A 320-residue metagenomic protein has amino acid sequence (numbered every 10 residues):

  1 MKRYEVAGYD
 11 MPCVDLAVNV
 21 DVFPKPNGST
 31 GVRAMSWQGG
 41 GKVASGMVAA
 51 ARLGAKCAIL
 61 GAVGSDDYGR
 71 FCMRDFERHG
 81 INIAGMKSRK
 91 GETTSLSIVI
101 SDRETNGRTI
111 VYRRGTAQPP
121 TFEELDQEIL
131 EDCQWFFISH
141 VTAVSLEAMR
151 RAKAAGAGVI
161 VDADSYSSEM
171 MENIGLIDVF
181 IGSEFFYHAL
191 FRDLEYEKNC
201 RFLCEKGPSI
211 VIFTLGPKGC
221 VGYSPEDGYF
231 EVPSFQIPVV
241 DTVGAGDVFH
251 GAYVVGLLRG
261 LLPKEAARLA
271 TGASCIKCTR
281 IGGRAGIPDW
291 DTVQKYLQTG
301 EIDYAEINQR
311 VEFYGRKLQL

Functional and structural regions predicted by a protein language model:
M1-A62, D67-F71, R78, N308-L320: Glycine-rich phosphate/adenosyl-contacting loop at the front of the ribokinase-like
M1-A7, G31, Y196-L320: Conserved phosphate-binding/catalytic region of the ribokinase-like
A51, E77, K153-A154, C204: Anion (oxyanion) recognition and catalysis
D75-G91: A glycine-rich helix N-cap at a beta->alpha junction
S88-R89, V99-I138: Conserved phosphate-binding/catalytic loop of the ribokinase/pfkB sugar-kinase fold
L96-I100, T109, G219-Y223: Short beta-strand scaffold segments in enzyme catalytic cores
W135-F202, K218-G219: Conserved beta-alpha-beta core of the PfkB/ribokinase-like small-molecule kinase fold
